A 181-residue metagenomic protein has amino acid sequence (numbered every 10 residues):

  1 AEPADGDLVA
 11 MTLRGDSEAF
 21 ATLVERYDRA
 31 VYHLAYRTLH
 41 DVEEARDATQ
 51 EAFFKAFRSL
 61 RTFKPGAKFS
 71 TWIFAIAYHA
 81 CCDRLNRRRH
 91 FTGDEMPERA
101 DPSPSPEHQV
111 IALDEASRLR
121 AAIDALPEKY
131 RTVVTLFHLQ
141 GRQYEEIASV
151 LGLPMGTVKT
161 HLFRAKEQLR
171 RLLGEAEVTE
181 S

Functional and structural regions predicted by a protein language model:
A1-A30, D124, E146, E167 (+2 more regions): N-terminal module of bacterial RNA polymerase sigma factors
A1-G6, H90-A116, Q143: Internal acidic/polar
L13-R14, R37-H40, E51-K68, R87-R88: Sigma70-family region 2
L13-T22, Y32-E51, Q140, M155 (+1 more regions): Short, charged helix-capping/linker segments at alpha-helix termini
L23, Y27, V31, A52 (+2 more regions): Residue-level preference for hydrophobic side chains embedded in well-ordered alpha helices
R58-P65, A75-D94, A112, R164: Arg/Lys-rich amphipathic alpha helix in sigma70-family domain 2
N86-R89, K129-R131, K166-S181: Short, Lys/Arg-enriched C-terminal cap helix and immediately downstream tail that follows
R120-T132, L136, Q140-T157, R171: Helix-turn-helix DNA-binding module
